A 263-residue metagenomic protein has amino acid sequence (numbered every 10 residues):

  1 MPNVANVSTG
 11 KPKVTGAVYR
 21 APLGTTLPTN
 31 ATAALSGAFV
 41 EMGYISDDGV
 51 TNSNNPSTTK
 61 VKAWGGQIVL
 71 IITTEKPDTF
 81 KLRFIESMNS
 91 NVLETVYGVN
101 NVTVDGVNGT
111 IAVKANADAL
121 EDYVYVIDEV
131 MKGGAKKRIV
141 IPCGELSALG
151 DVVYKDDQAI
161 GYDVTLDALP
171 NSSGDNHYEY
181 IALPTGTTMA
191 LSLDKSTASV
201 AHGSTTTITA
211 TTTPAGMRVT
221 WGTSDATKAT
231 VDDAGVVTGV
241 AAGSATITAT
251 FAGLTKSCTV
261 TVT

Functional and structural regions predicted by a protein language model:
M1-M42: Polar/acidic, low-complexity leader/linker segments enriched in S/T/G and N/D
G37-R83: A glycine-rich, hydrophobic loop/mini-helix early in the fold
V69-L70, I127-D128, V152-Y154: Beta-strand-rich interaction surfaces with strong enrichment in secreted/lumenal proteins
L70-N91, D157-S172: Oligomerization/assembly interface segments of phage tail-like spikes and tubes
I72-K76, A117-E121, D156-I160, H202-S204 (+2 more regions): Solvent-exposed loop and beta-edge segments used for protein-protein assembly and interaction
S90-I141: Short helix-loop boundary/capping segments
K137-T187: Mixed-charge, glycine-accented linear interaction segment located at domain edges/termini
G186-T263: Extracytoplasmic soluble-region selector
